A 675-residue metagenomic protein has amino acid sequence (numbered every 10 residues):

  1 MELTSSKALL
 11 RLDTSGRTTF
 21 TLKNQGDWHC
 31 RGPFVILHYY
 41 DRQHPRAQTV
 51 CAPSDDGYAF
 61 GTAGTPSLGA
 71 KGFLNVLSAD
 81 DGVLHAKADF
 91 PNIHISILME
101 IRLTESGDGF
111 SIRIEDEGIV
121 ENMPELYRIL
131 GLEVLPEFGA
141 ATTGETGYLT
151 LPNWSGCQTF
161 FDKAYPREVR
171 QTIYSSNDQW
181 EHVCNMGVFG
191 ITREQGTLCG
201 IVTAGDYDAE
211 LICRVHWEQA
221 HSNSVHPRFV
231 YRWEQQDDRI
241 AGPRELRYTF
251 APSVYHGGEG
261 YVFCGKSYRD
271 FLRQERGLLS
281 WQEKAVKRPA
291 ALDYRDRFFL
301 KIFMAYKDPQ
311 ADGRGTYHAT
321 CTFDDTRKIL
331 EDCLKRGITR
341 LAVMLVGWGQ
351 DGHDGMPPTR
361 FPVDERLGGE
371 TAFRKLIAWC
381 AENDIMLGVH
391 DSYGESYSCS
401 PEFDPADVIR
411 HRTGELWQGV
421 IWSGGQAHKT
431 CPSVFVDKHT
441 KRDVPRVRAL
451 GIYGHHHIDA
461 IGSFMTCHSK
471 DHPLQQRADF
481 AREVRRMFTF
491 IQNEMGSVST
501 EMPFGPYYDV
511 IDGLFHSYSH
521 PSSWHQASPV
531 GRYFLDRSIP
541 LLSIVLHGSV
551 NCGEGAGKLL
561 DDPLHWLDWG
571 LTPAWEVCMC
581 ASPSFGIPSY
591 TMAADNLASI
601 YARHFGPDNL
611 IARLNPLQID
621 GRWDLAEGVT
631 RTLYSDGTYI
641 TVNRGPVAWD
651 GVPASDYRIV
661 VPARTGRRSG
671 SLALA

Functional and structural regions predicted by a protein language model:
E2-A342, A663: Carbohydrate-recognition beta-sandwich/jelly-roll modules in extracellular/periplasmic carbohydrate-active proteins
A8, L12-N24, H182, I191 (+9 more regions): Active-site-proximal substrate-binding groove within the catalytic cores of carbohydrate-active enzymes
G109, G139-T143, R336-T339, E382-I385 (+3 more regions): Structural alpha-beta junctions
I114, C333, C380, D459 (+1 more regions): Conserved, mostly hydrophobic/aromatic
E121-P124, A141, G352, S396-S398 (+1 more regions): Intrinsically disordered, low-complexity acidic/polar segments
G258, V262, T316-F323, R366 (+3 more regions): Generic detection of long, well-ordered alpha-helical segments
P289-H439, Y453-G454, S463-C467, H472: Aromatic-lined carbohydrate-binding/catalytic grooves of carbohydrate-active enzymes
